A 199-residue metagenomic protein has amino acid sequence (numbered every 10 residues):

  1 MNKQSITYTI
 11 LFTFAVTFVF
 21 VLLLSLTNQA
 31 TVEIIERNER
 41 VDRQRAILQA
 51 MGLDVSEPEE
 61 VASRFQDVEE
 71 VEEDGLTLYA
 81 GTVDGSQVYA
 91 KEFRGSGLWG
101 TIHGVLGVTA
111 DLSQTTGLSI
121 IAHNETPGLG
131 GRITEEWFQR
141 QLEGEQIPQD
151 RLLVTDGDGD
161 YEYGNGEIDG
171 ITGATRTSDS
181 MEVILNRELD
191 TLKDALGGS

Functional and structural regions predicted by a protein language model:
N2-S199: Flexible, solvent-exposed loop/hinge segments and secondary-structure transition points
